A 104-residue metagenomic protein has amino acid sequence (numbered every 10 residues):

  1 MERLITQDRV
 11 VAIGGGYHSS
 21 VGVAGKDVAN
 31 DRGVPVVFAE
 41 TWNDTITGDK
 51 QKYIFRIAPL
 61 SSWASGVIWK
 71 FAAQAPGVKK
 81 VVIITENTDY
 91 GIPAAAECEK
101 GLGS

Functional and structural regions predicted by a protein language model:
M1-L4: Charged, often glycine-rich, active-site loop that binds/positions anionic groups
R9-S104: Extracytoplasmic ligand/sensor domains, especially the bilobed periplasmic-binding protein
